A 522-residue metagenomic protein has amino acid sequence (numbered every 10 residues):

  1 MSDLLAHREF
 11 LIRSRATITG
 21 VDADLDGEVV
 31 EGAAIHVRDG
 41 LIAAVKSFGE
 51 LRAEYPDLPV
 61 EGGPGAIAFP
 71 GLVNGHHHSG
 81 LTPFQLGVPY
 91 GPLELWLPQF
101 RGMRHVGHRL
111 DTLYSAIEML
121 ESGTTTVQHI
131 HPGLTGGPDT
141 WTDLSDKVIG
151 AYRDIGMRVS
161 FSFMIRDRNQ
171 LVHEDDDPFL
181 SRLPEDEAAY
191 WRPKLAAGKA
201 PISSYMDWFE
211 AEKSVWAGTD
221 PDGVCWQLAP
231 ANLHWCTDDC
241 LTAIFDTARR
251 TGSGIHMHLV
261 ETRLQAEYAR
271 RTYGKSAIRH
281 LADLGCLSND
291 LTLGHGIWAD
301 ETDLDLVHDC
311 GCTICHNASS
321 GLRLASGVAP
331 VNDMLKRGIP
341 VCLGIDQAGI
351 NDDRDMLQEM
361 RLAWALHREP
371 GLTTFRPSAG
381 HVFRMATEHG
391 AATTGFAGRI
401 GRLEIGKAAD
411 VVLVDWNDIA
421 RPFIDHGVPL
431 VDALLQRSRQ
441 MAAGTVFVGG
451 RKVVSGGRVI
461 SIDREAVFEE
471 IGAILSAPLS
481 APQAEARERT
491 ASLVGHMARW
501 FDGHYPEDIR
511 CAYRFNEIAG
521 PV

Functional and structural regions predicted by a protein language model:
M1-E54, A66: N-terminal metal-binding scaffold of metallo-dependent hydrolase/deaminase domains
A68, L86-R158, Y205-P221, G472: Alpha-helical scaffold segments that flank or form the walls of functional sites
P70-T82, G254-E261: Histidine-centered catalytic micro-motifs
Q85-L86, L171-E174, R263-K275, E301-H308 (+4 more regions): Histidine/acidic-residue-rich catalytic or RNA/ligand-binding cores of hydrolases and nuclease-related proteins
W141-G294: Metal-coordinating catalytic core of metallo-dependent amide/deamination hydrolases
D283-D290, N332-A420: His/Asp/Glu-enriched, well-ordered alpha-helical/loop segment that forms or immediately abuts the divalent-metal
A408-F468: C-terminal cap of metal-dependent C-N hydrolases
E465, E469, A473, A486-V522: C-terminal regulatory/interaction regions
